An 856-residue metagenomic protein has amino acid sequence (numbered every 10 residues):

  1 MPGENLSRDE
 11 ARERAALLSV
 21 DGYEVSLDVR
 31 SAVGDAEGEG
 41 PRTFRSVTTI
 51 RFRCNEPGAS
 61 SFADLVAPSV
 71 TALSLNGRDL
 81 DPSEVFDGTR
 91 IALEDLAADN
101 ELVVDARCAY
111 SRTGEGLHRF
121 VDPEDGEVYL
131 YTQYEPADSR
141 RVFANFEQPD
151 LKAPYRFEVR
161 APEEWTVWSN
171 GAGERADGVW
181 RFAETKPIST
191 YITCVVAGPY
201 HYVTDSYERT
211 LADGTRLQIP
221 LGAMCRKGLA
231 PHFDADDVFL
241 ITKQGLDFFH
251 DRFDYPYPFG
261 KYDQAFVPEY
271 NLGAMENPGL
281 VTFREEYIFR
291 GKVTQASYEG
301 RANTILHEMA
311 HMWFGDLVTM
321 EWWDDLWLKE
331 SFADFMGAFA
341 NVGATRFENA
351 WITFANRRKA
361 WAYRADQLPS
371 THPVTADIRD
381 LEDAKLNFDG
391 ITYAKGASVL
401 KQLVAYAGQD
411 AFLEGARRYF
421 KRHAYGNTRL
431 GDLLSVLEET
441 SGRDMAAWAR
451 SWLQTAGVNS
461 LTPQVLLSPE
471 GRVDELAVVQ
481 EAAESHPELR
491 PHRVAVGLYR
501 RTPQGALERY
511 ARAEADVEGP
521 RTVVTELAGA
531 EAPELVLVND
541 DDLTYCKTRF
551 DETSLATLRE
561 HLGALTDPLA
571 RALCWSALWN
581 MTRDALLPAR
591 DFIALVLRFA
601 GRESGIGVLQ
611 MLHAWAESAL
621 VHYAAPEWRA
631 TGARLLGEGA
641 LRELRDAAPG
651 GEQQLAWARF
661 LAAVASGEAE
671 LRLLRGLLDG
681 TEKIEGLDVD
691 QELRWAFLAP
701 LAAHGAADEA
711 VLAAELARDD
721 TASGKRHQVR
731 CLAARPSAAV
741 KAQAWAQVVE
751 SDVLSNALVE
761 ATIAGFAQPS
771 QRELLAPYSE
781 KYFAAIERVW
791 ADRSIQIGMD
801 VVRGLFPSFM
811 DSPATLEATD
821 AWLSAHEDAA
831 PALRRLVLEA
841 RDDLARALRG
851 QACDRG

Functional and structural regions predicted by a protein language model:
M1-R45, E124-Y129, P149, A446-R450: N-terminal, polar/Ser/Thr-rich
T49-A67, E147, Y155-P162, G431 (+1 more regions): Surface-exposed beta-strand/loop patches in extracellular or lumenal glycoproteins
S60, D79-A97, Q133, A137-R140 (+1 more regions): Aromatic/His-enriched, Gly/Pro-containing loop or helix-boundary segments that lie immediately adjacent to catalytic
S61, V66-P123, P520-A532: A surface-exposed beta-strand-loop module
S69-N76, M445-A446, V458-N539: Beta-strand-rich binding/interaction modules
R107-D213, D236, D377, D567-S576: Extended, low-hydrophobicity, Ser/Thr/Pro/Gly-biased non-transmembrane segments
F182, T210-T215, A223-P487, M611 (+4 more regions): Hydrophobic alpha-helical and helix-loop surface patches within well-folded domains that function as non-catalytic
E470-E475, H486-E488, Q504-R509, V524-G856: Long, ordered, helix-rich scaffold segments
